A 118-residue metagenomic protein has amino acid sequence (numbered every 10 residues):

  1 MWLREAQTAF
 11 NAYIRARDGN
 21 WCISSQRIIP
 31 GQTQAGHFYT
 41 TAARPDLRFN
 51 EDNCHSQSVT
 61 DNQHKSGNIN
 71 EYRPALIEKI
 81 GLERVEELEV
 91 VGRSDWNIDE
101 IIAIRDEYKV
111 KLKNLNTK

Functional and structural regions predicted by a protein language model:
M1-A12, F38-R44: Short Cys/His-rich Zn2+-coordinating modules
M1-A9, L88-K118: A boundary/linker detector
A6-Q34, S58: Short cysteine-rich loop/turn motifs with clustered Cys
W21-C22, R44-G67: Short beta-strand-alpha-helix junction that forms the catalytic/metal-binding core of metal-dependent nuclease domains
Q32-F38, S66-E71: Short Cys/His-rich "knuckle" micro-motifs
T40, K79-I80: Short edge-strand/loop segments of extracellular domains
I80-V90: Short, surface-exposed acidic
